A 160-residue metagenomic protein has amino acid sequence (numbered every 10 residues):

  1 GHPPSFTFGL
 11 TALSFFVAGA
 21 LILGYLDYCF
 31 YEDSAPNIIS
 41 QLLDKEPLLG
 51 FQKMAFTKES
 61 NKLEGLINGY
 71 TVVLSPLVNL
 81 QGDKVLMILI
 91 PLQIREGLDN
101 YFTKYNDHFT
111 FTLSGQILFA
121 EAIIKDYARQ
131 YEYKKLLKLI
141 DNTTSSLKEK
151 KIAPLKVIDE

Functional and structural regions predicted by a protein language model:
G1-L10: Membrane-interfacial hairpin junctions
S5, S14-F15, Y25-C29, H108-T110 (+1 more regions): Intrinsic disorder/low-structure terminal segments
L10-L13, V17-E46: Transmembrane-cytosolic junction motif
L26-E32, Q52, N106, K134: Compositionally biased, intrinsically disordered low-complexity regions enriched in proline and serine
S40-K58: Membrane-cytosol interface motif
A55-K150: Structured extramembrane domains adjacent to transmembrane segments
A153-E160: Short, highly charged C-terminal tails/helix-capping segments
